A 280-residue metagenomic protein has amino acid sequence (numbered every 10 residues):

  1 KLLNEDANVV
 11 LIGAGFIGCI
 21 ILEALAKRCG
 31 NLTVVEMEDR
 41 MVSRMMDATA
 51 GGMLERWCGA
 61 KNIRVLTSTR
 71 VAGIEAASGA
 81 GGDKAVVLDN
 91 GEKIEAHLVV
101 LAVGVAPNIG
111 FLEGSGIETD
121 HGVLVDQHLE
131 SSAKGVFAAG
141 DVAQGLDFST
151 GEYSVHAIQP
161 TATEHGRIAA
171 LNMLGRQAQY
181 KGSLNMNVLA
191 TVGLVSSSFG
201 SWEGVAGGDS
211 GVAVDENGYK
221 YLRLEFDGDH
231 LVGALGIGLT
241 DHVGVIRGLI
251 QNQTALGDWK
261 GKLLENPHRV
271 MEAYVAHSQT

Functional and structural regions predicted by a protein language model:
K1-N4, V87, E92-I168, E265: FAD-site-proximal beta/loop scaffold in flavoenzymes
K1-R28: Glycine-rich dinucleotide-binding loop and its adjacent helix/turn
K27-Q127: A Rossmann-like FAD-binding core segment of flavoenzymes
A76-K84, S132-K134, T191-L194: A short, glycine/Asx- and small/polar-enriched loop/turn that sits immediately N-terminal to a beta-strand
V142-G244: Mid-to-C-terminal Rossmann-like scaffold of FAD/NAD(P)H-dependent oxidoreductases
D215-Q279: C-terminal auxiliary extensions adjacent to catalytic cores
